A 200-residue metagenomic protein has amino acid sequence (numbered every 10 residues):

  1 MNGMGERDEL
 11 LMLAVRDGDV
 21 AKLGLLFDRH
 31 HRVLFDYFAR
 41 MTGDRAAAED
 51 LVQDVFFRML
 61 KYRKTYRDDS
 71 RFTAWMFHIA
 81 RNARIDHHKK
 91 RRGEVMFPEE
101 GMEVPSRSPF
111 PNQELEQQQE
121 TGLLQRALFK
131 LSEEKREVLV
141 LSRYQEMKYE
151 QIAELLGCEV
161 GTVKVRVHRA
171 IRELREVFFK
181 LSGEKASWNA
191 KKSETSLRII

Functional and structural regions predicted by a protein language model:
M1-V33, R126-F129, A190-I200: N-terminal module of bacterial RNA polymerase sigma factors
N2, R16-L25, F35-D54, V160: Short, charged helix-capping/linker segments at alpha-helix termini
M4-D8, E94-Q117, K191-R198: Internal acidic/polar
L13, D17-V20, R92, R107-V140 (+1 more regions): Amphipathic alpha-helical segment used for protein-protein interaction
F27-R45, Y62, L128, V177-K180: Amphipathic, Lys/Arg- and hydrophobic-enriched alpha-helical face
D36, D50-F57, S70-N82: Structural recognition of an alpha-helix C-terminal capping motif at a helix-to-coil junction
K61-D68, H78-P98, P109, Q117: Arg/Lys-rich amphipathic alpha helix in sigma70-family domain 2
I85, K135, Y144, E150 (+1 more regions): DNA-recognition helix of helix-turn-helix
